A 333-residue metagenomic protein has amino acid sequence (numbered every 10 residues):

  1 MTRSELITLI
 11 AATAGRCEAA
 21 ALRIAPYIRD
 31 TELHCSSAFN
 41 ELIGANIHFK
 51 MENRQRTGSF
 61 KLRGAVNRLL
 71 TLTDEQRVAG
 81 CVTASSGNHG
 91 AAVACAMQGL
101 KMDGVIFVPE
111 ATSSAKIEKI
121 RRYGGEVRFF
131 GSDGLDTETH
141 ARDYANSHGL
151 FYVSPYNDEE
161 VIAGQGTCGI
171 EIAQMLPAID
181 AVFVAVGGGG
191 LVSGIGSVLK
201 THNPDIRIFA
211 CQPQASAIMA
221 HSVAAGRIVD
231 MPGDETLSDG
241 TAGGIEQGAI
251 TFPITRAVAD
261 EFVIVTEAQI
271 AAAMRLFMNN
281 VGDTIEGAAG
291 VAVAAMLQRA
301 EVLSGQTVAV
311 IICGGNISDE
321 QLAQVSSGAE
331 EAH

Functional and structural regions predicted by a protein language model:
M1-H333: PLP-dependent amino-acid enzyme catalytic core
